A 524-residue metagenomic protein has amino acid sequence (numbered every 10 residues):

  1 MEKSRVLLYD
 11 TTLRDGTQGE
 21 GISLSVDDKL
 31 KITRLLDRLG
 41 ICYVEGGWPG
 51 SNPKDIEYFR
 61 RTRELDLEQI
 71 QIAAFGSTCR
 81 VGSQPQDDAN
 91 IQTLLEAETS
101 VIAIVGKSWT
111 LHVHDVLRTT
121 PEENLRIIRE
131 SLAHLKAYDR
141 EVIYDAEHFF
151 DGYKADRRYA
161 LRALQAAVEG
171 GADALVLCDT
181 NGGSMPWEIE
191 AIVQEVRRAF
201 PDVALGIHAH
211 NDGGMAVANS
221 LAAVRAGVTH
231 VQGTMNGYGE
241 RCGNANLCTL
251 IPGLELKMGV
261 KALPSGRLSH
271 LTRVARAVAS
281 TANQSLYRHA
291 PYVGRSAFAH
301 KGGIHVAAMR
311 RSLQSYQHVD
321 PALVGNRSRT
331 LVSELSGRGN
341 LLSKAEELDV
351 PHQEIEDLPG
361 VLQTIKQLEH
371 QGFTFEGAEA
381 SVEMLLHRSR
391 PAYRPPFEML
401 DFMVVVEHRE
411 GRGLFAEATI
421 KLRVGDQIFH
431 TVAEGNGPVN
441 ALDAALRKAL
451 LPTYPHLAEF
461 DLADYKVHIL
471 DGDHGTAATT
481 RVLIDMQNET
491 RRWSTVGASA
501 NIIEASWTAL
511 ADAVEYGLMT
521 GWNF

Functional and structural regions predicted by a protein language model:
R5-V6, T12, P252, M258-H430 (+1 more regions): A mid-to-C-terminal "edge-of-domain" accessory segment
V6-L8, D15-V44, F59-L67, R80-L205 (+1 more regions): Alpha/beta enzyme core
L13, W48-P49, F75-C79, G106-W109 (+6 more regions): Short, ordered loop/turn segments at secondary-structure junctions
L177-D179, Q232-E240, E255-P264, V324-L331 (+2 more regions): Short beta-alpha connecting loops at secondary-structure transitions that line or flank enzyme active sites
N181-S184, A191-R311: Catalytic alpha/beta core domains of metabolic enzymes, predominantly
R412-L414, K421-R423, T431, N436-L450: Conserved mixed alpha/beta catalytic, RNA-binding, or beta-rich assembly cores of soluble enzyme, regulatory
T453-N488, F524: Generic long, charged, amphipathic alpha-helical segments
R491-F524: Mixed-charge, glycine-accented linear interaction segment located at domain edges/termini
